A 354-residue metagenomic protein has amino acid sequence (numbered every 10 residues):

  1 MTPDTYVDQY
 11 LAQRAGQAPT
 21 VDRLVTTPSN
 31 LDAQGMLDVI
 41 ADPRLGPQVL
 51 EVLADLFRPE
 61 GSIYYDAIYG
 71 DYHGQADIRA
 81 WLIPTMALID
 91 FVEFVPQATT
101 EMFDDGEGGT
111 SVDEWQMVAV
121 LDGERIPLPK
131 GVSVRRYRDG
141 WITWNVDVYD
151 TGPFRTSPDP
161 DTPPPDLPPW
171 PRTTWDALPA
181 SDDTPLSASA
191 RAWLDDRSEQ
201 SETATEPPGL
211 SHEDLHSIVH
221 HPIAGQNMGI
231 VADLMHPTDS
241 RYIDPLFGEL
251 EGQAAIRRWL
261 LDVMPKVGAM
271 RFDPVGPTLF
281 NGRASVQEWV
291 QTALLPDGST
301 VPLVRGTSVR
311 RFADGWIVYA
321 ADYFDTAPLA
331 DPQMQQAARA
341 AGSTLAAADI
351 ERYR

Functional and structural regions predicted by a protein language model:
T2-V25, M86-P207, M264-R354: A beta-strand edge to alpha-helix "cap/lid" segment located at domain peripheries
Q9, Q13-E60, A192-T238: Short acidic-aromatic low-complexity motifs
G35, Q48-S111, M228-S285: A solvent-exposed, acidic/Ser-Thr-rich amphipathic alpha-helical stretch
I40-R44, L53, F57, I63 (+9 more regions): Broad hydrophobic/π-residue packing in well-ordered secondary structure
H73, G225, E251, D325-T326 (+1 more regions): General structural signal for secondary-structure boundaries
A76, T203, D214, N227 (+2 more regions): Intrinsic disorder/low-complexity segments enriched in polar/small residues
T184-S187, S211, E251, A255: Intrinsically disordered, low-complexity coil/linker segments enriched for acidic/polar and small residues
